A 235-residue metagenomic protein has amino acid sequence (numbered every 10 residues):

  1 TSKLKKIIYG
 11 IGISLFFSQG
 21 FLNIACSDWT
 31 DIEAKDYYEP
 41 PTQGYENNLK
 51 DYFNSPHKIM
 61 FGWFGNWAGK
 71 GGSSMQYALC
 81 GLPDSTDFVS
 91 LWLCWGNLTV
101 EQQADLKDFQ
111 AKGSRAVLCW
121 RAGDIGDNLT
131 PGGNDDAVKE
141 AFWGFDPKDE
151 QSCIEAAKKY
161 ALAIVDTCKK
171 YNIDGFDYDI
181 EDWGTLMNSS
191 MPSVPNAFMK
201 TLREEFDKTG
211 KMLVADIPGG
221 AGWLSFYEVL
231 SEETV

Functional and structural regions predicted by a protein language model:
T1-G10, F17-P56: Bacterial Sec-dependent N-terminal signal peptides
L15-F16, N97: Alpha-helical transmembrane segments and their juxtamembrane interfaces
F53-V235: Chitinase-like catalytic core of GlcNAc-active glycosidases
